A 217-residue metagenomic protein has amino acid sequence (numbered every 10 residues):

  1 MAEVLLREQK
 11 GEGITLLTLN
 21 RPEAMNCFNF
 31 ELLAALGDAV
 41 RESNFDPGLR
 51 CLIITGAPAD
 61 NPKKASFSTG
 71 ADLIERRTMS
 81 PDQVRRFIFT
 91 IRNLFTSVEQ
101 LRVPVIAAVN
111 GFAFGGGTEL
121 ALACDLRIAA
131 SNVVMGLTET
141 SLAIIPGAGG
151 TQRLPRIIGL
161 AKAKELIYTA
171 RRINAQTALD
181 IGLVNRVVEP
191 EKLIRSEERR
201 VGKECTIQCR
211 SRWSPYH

Functional and structural regions predicted by a protein language model:
M1-A57, D82, T96: Conserved CoA-thioester-binding segment of acyl-CoA-metabolizing enzymes
T15-L17, I74, R186: Structural signal for short hydrophobic segments within the conserved structured cores of catalytic domains across
L17, R21, L36, I54 (+5 more regions): Terminal peptide-recognition signature
P22-M25, K64-A65, G70, R76 (+4 more regions): A short, glycine- and basic residue-enriched loop/turn that sits immediately adjacent to a domain's principal
F28, R76-M79, L101: Helix-loop segment at the mouth of the active site in Rossmann-fold oxidoreductases, especially SDR/KR enzymes
A34, R41, G56-L94, A113 (+1 more regions): Glycine- (often His-adjacent) and acidic-residue-rich active-site loop that binds/positions the CoA thioester
S97-K203: Crotonase-fold acyl-CoA enzyme core
G202-H217: Positively charged, low-complexity/disordered segments
